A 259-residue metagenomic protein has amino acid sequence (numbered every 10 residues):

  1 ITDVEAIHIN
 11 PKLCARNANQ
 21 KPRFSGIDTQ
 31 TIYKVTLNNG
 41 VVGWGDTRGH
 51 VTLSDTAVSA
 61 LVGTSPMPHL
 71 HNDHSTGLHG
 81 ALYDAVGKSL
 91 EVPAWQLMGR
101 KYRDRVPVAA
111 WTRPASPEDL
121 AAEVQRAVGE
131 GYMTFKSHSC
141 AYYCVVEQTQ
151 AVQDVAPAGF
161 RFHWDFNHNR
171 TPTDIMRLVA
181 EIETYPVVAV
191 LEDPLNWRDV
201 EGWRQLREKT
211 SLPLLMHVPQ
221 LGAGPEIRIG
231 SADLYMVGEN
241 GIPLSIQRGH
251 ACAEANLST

Functional and structural regions predicted by a protein language model:
I1-H163, N167-M176, A180-T184: N-terminal capping/lid subdomain adjacent to the active-site entrance of alpha/beta enzymes
Y143-T259: Catalytic core of soluble alpha/beta enzymes
